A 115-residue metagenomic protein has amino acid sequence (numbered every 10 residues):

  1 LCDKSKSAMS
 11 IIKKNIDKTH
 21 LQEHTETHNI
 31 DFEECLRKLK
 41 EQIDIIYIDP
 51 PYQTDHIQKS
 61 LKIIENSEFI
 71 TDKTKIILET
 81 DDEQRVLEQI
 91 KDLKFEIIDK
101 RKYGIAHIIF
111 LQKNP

Functional and structural regions predicted by a protein language model:
L1-P115: Class I S-adenosyl-L-methionine-dependent methyltransferase catalytic core
